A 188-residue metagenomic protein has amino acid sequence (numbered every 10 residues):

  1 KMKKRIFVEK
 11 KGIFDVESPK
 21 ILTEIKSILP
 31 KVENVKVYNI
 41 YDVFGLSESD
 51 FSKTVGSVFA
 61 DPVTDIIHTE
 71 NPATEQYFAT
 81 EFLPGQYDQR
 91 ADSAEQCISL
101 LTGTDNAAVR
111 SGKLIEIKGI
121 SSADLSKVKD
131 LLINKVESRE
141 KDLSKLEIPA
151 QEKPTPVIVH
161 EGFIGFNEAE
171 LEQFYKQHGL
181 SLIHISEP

Functional and structural regions predicted by a protein language model:
M2-L182, S186: Core nucleic-acid recognition elements
